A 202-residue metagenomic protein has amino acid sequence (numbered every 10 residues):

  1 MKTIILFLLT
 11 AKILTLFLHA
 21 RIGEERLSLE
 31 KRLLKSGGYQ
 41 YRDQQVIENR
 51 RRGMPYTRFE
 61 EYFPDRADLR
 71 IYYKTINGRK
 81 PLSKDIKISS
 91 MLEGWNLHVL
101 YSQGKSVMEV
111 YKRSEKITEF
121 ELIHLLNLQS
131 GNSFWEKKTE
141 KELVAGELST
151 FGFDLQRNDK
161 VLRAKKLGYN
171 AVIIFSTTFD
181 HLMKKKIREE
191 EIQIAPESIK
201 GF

Functional and structural regions predicted by a protein language model:
K2-T15: Bacterial N-terminal signal peptides
L9-T10, H19, R163, N170: Residue-level detector of intrinsically disordered, flexible termini and proteolytic processing junctions
T15-G131, I199-F202: Short helix/turn-capping signatures at newly exposed starts of structured segments
G104-F202: Non-cytosolic coordination micro-motifs
